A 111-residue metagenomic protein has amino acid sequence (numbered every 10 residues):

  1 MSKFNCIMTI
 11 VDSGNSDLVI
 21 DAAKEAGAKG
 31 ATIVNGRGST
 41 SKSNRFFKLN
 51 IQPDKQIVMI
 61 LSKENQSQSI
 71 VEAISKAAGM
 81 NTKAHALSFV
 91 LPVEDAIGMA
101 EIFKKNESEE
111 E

Functional and structural regions predicted by a protein language model:
M1-E111: Positively charged, small/polar-rich N-terminal and surface patches that mediate targeting and assembly and bind
